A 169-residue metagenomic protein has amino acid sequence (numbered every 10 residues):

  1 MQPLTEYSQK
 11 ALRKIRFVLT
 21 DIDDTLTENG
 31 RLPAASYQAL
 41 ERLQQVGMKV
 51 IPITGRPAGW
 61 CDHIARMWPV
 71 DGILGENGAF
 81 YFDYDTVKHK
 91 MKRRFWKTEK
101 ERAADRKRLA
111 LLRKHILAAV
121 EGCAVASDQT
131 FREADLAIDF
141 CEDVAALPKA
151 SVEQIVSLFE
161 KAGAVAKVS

Functional and structural regions predicted by a protein language model:
M1-T20: Non-catalytic pre-domain segments flanking phosphatase-related domains
R13-I15, G47, E133: A general structural motif
F17-T20, E41-R42, E133-D135: A short alpha-helix capping/helix-coil boundary motif
N29-L32, C141: Short beta->alpha junction loops/turns
R31-T130: Active-site phosphate-binding/coordination module
L112-S169: Conserved acidic, metal-coordinating active-site core of Asp-based, Mg2+-dependent phosphoryl-transfer enzymes
